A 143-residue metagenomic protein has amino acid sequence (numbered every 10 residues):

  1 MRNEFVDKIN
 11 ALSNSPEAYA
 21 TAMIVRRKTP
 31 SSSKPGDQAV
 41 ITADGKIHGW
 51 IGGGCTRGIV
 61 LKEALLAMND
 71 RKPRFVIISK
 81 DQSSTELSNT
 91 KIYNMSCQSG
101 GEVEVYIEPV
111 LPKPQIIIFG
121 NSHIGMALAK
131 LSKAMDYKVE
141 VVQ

Functional and structural regions predicted by a protein language model:
M1-Q143: Segments forming oxygen-rich coordination pockets for charged ligands
